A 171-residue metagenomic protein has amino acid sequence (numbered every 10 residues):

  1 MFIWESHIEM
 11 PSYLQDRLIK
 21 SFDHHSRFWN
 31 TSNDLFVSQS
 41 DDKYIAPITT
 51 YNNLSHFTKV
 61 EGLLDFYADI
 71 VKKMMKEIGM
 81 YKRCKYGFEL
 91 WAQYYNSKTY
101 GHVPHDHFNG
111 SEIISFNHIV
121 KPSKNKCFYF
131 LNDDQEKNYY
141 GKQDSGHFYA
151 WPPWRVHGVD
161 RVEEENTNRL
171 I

Functional and structural regions predicted by a protein language model:
M1-K82: Non-heme Fe(II)/2-oxoglutarate
I19, S26, N33, V37 (+7 more regions): Low-complexity, compositionally biased segments
M80-R161, N166-L170: Catalytic core of non-heme Fe(II) oxygenases with the double-stranded beta-helix
